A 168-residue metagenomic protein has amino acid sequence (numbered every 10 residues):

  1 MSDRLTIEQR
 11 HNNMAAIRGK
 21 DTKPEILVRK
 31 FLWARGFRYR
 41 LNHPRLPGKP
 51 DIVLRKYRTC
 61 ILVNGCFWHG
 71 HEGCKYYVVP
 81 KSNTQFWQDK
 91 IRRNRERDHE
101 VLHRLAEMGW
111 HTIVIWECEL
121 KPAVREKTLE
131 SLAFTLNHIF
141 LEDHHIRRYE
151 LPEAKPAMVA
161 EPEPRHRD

Functional and structural regions predicted by a protein language model:
M1-V114, C118-D168: Nucleic-acid endo/exonuclease domains
